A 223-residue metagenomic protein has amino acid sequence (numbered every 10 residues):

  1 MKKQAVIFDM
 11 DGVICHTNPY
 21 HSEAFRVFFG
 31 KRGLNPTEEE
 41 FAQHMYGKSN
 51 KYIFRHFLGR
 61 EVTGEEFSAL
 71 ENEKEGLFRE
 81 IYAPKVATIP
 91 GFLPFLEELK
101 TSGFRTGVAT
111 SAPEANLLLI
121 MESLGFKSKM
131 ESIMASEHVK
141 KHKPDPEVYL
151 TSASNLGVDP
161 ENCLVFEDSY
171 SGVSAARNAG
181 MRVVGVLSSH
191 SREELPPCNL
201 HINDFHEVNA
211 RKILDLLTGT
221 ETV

Functional and structural regions predicted by a protein language model:
M1-Q4, E97-K100, P113-E114, L118-V223: Asp-based, Mg2+/Mn2+-dependent phosphohydrolase catalytic module
M1-Q43: Active-site neighborhood of HAD-like aspartate-dependent phosphohydrolases
I14, Q43, T88, T106-T110 (+2 more regions): Conserved SAM-binding loop
A24, I53, G91, N116-L119 (+1 more regions): Phosphate- and divalent-cation-binding pockets in alpha/beta enzyme and binding domains that engage nucleotide-derived
L34-P36, R60-V62, F126, G157-V158: Helix N-cap/coil-helix junction residues
N35, R105, R182: Residue-level detector of anion-binding/catalytic polar loops
Y46-E80, E98-K100: A metal-dependent, Asp-based hydrolase signature
E80-V108, E114-L118: Short, acidic loop-to-helix structural element flanking the phosphoryl-transfer center in phosphate-processing enzymes
